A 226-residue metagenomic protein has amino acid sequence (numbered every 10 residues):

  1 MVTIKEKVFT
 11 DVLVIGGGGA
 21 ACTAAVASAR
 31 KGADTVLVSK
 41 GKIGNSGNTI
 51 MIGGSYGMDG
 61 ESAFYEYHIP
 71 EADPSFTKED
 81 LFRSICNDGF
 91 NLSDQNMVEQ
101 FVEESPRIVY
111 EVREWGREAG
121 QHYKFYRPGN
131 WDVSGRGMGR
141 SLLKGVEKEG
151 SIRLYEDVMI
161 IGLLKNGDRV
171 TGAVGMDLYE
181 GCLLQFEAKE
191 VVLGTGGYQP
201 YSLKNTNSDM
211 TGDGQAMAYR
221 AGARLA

Functional and structural regions predicted by a protein language model:
M1-D11, G19: Generic start-of-chain signal for non-secretory N-termini
I4-K7, A27, A33-D34, K40-C182 (+2 more regions): Conserved N-terminal/central alpha/beta ligand/cofactor-binding core
F9-D11, D157, A188: Phosphate-coordination loops involved in phosphoryl transfer and adenosine-cofactor binding
V12-L37: N-terminal Rossmann-like FAD-binding beta1-loop-alpha1 element of flavoenzymes
L13-I15, Q185-G196: Short hydrophobic core segments
G17, N48-G53, N205-M210: Active-site nucleophile and cofactor-binding loops and adjacent substrate-binding regions of central metabolic enzymes
A24, L142, G214-M217: Hydrophobic residues within alpha-helices that form the first helical element adjacent to the glycine-rich loop
E190-A226: Glycine-rich loop(s) and the adjacent beta-strand/alpha-helix scaffold that form part
